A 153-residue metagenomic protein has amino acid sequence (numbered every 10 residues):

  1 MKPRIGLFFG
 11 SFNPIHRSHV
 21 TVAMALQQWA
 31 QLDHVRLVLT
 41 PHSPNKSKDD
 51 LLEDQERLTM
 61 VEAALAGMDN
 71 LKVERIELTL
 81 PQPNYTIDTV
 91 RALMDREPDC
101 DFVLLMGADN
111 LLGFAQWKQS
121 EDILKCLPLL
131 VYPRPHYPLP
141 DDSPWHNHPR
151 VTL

Functional and structural regions predicted by a protein language model:
M1-L153: Nucleotidyltransferase catalytic core that binds NTPs
